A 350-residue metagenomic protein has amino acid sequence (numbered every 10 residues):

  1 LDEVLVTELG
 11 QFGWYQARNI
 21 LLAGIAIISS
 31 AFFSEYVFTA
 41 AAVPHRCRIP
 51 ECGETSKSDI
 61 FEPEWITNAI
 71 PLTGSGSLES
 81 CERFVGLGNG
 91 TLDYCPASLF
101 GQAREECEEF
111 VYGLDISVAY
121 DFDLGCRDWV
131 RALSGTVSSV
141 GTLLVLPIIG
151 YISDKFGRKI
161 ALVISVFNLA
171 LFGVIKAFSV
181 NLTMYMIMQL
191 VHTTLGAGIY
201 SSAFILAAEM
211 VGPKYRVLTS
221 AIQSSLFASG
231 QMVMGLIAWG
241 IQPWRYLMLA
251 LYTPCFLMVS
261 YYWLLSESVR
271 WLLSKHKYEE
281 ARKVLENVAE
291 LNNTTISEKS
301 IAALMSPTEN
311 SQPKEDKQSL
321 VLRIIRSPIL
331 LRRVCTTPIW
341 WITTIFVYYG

Functional and structural regions predicted by a protein language model:
L1-Q16, P71-W129, E290-G350: Flexible cytoplasmic loops linking transmembrane helices in multi-pass membrane transporters
A26-S34, V137-V145, G196-L265: Glycine-rich segments within core transmembrane alpha-helices of 12-TM secondary carriers
P44-G101, G240-S311: Central mid-sequence intracellular linker of multi-pass
L114-D115, Y120-G125, M184-G198, P254-F256: Hydrophobic core of transmembrane alpha-helices in multi-pass small-molecule transporters, especially MFS/SLC-type
V145-G157: Helix-to-loop junctions at the C-terminal end of transmembrane segments in multipass secondary transporters
G157, F178-T183, I241-Q242: Helix-breaking motifs and short loop linkers at transmembrane-helix boundaries and internal kinks in secondary membrane
I160-I175, T183: Structural signature of the two symmetry-related core transmembrane helices
